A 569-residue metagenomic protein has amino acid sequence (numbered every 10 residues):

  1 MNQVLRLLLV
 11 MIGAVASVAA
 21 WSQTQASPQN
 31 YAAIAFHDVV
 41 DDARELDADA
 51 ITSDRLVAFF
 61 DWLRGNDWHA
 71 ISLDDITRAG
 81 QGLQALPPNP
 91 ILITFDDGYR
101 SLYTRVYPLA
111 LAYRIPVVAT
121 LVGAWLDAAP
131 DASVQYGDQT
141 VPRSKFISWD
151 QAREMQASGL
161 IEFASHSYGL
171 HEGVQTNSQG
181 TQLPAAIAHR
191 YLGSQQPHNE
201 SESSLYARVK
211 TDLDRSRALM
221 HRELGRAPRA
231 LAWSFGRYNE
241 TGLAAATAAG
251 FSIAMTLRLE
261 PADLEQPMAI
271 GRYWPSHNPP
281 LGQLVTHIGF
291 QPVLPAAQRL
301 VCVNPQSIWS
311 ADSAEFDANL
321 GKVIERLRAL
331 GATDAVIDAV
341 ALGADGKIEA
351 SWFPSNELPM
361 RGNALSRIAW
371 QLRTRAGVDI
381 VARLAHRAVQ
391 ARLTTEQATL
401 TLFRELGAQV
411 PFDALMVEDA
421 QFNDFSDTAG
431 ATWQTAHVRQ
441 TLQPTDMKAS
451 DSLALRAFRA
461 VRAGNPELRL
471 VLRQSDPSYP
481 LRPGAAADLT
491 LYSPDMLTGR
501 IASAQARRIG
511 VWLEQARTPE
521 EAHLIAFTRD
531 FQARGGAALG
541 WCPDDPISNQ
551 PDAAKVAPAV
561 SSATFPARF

Functional and structural regions predicted by a protein language model:
A32, L257, P261, D334 (+2 more regions): Substrate-binding cleft of secreted/luminal carbohydrate-active enzymes
H37-V40, N89-P90, L111-R237, I270: Metal-dependent polysaccharide deacetylase catalytic core of the NodB/CE4 family, i.e., the active-site-bearing domain
R55-I71, A318-A344, E405-L415, A485 (+3 more regions): Catalytic domains of carbohydrate-active enzymes, especially glycoside hydrolases
L86-P88, D96, S101-L111, V323-I324 (+3 more regions): Aromatic-lined substrate-binding rim segments of carbohydrate-active enzymes
L92-D97, V336-G343, R387-Q390, T399-T435 (+1 more regions): Active-site groove signature of glycoside hydrolases
V122, L126, H189-E202, E223-A227 (+3 more regions): His/Asp/Glu-enriched short active-site or ligand-binding loop at hydrolase and phosphoryl-transfer sites
S133-V141, Q298-N304, I308-F316, S366-W370 (+2 more regions): Active-site-adjacent "subsite" loops/lids of carbohydrate-active enzymes
A227, G377-A391, M416-D419, D446-L481 (+1 more regions): Aromatic-lined carbohydrate-recognition surfaces of secreted/lumenal glycan-active proteins
